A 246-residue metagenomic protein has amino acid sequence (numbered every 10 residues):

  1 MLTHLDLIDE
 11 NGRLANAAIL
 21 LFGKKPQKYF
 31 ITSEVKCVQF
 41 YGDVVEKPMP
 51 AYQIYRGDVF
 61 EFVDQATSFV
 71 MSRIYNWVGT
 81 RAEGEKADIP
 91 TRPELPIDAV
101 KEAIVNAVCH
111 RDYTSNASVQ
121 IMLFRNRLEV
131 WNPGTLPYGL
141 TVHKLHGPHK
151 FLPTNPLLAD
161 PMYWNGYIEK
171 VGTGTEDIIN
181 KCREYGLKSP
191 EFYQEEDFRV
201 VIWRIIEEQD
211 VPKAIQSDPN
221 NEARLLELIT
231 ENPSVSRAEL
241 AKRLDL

Functional and structural regions predicted by a protein language model:
M1-L246: C-terminal regulatory or interaction extensions
